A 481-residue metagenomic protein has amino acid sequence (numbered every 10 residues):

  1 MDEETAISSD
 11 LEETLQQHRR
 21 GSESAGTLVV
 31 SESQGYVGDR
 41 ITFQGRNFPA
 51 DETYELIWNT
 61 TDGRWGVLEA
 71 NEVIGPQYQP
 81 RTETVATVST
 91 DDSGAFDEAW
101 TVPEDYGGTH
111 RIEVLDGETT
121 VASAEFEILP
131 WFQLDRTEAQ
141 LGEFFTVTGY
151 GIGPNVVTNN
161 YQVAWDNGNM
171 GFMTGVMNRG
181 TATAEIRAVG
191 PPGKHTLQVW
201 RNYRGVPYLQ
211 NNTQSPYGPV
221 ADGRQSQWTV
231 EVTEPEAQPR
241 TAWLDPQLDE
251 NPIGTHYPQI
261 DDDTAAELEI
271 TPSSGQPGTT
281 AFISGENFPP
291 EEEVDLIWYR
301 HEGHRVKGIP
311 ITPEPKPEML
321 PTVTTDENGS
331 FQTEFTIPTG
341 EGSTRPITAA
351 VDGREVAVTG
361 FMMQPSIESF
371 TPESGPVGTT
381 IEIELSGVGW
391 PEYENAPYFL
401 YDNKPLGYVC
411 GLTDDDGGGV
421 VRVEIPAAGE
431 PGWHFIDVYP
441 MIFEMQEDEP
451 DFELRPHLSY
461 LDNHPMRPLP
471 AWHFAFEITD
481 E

Functional and structural regions predicted by a protein language model:
M1-E481: Extracytoplasmic/secretory-pathway segments with low complexity and glycosylation-like composition
